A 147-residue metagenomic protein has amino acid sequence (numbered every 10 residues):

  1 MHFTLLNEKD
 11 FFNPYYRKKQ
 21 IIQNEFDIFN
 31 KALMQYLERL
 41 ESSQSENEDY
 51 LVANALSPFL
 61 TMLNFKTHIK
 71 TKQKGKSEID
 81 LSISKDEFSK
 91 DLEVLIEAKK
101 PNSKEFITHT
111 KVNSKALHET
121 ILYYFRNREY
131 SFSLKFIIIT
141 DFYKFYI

Functional and structural regions predicted by a protein language model:
M1-F136, K144: A short, conserved, highly charged catalytic patch centered on acidic carboxylates
